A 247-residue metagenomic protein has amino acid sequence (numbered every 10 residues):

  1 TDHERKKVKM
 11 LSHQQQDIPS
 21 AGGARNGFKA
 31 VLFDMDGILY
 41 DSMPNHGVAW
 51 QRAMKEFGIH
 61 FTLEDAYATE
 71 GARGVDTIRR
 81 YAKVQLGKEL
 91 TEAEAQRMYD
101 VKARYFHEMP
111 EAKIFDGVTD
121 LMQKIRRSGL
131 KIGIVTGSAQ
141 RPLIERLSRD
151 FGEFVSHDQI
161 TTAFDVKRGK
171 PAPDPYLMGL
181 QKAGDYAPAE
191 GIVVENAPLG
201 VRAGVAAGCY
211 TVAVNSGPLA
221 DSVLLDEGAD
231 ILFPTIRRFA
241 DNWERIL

Functional and structural regions predicted by a protein language model:
R5-K29, A93, T119, Q123 (+1 more regions): Asp-based, Mg2+/Mn2+-dependent phosphohydrolase catalytic module
S12-D65: Active-site neighborhood of HAD-like aspartate-dependent phosphohydrolases
I38, T136-S138: Conserved phosphate-coupling serine/threonine residues in phosphotransfer and NTP-handling enzymes
L39, I114, I132, V193 (+1 more regions): Conserved SAM-binding loop
G47, Q51, V75-R79, Y99 (+2 more regions): An amphipathic alpha-helix signature
A53-M54, R73-L90, R146, G179-L180: Helix-loop "lid/cap" segments that line or gate small-molecule binding pockets
A82-D120, S128, Q181: Metal-dependent phosphoesterase signature
